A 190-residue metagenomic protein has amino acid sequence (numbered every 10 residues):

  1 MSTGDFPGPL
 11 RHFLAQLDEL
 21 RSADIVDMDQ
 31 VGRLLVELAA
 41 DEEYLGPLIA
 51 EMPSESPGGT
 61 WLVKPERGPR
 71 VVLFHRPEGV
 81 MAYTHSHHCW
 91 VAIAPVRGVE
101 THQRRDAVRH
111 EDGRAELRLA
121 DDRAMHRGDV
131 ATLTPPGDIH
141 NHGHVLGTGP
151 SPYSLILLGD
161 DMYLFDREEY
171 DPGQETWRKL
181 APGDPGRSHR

Functional and structural regions predicted by a protein language model:
M1-E43: N-terminal leader/capping segments at the start of a protein or of a new domain
M52-E78, V130: A short glycine-rich, His/Asp/Glu-containing loop-to-beta-strand
V72-S86, T134-G137: Conserved short histidine dyad/triad with adjacent acidic residue
H88-A107: Glycine- and acidic-residue-biased ligand/ion/polar-headgroup-sensing regions
A92-A94, T148-L164: A short hydrophobic beta-strand segment most commonly corresponding to one strand of the jelly-roll/cupin
A107-H140, P182: Short acidic-glycine-tyrosine-enriched beta hairpin
N141-L146: Asparagine-centered strand-capping/turn motif at beta-strand->loop junctions
D171-R190: Long hydrophobic alpha-helical segments typical of transmembrane helices together with their membrane-interfacial
